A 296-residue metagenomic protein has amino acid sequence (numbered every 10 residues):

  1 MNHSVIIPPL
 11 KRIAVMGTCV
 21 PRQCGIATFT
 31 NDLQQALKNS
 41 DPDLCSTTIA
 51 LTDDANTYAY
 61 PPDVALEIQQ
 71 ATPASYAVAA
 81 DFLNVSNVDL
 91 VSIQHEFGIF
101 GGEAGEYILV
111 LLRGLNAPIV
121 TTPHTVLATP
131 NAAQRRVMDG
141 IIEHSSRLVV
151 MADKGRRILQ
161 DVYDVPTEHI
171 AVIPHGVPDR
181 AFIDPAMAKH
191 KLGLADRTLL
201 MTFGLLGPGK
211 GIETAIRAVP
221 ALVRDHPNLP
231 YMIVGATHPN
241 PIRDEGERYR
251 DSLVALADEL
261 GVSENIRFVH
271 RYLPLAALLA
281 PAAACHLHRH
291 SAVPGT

Functional and structural regions predicted by a protein language model:
V15, L194-K210, I216-V219, M232: Conserved donor-binding/catalytic core segment of Leloir-type glycosyltransferases
P21-Q23, Q34-N87, T237-P239: N-terminal strand-loop element at the rim of the active site of nucleotide-sugar-dependent glycosyltransferases
L66-I68, A80-G105, P118-T122: Short N-terminal targeting/anchoring amphipathic segment
R113, L127-S146: A conserved, positively charged/aromatic
S146, N265, A280-T296: Acidic donor-binding loop of glycosyltransferase active sites
K154, G176, T237: Carbohydrate-associated surface elements
F182-L194, L199: A short helix/loop element that forms part of the nucleotide-sugar donor recognition site in Leloir-type
G235, D244-Y272, A276: Nucleotide-activated donor-binding/catalytic signature segment of Leloir-type glycosyltransferases, i.e., the conserved
